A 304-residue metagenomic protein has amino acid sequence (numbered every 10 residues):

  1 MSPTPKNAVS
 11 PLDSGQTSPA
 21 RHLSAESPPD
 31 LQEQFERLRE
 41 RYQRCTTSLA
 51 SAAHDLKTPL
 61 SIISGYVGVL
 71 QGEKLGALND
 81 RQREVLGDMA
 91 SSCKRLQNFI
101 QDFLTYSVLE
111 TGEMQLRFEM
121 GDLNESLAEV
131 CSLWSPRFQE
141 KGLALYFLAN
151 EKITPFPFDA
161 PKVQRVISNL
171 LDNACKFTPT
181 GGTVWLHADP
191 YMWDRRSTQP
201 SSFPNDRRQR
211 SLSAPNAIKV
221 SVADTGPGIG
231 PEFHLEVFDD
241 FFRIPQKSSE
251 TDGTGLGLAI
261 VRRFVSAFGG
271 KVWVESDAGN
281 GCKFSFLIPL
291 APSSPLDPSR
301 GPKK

Functional and structural regions predicted by a protein language model:
E36-L75: Primarily the dimerization/phosphotransfer
R83, R117-D122, Q139, A144-T154 (+1 more regions): Conserved catalytic submotifs in the C-terminal HATPase_c
S91-L96: Short alpha-helical segment of the dimerization/phosphotransfer core of two-component systems
S107-F118: Helix-loop junction within the histidine kinase core
A174-C175: Short helix-loop "hinge" at the ATP-lid/N-box region of the Bergerat-fold HATPase_c
S211, P215, I229-F241: Short conserved segment of the HATPase_c
